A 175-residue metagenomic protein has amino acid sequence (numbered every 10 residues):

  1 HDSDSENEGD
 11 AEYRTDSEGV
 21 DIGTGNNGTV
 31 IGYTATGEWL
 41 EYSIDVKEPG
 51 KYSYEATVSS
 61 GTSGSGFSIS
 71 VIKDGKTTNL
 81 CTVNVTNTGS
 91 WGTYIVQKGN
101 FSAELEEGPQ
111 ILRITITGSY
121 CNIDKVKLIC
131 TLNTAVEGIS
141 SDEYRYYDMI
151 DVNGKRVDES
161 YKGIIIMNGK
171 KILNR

Functional and structural regions predicted by a protein language model:
H1-L132: Extracytoplasmic
K73, V152-G154, M167: Short, ordered coil/turn segments that flank beta-strands lining enzyme active or ligand-binding pockets
T78, V157-D158: Generic structural signal for well-ordered beta-strand positions
N87, Y161-I165: A short acidic/small-residue loop/turn micro-motif
I129-K155: Residue-level detector of functionally pivotal "anchor" positions at catalytic/ligand-binding pockets or at interdomain
K155-R156, I172: Secretory targeting signatures
I164-R175: C-terminal tail/sorting-segment detector
